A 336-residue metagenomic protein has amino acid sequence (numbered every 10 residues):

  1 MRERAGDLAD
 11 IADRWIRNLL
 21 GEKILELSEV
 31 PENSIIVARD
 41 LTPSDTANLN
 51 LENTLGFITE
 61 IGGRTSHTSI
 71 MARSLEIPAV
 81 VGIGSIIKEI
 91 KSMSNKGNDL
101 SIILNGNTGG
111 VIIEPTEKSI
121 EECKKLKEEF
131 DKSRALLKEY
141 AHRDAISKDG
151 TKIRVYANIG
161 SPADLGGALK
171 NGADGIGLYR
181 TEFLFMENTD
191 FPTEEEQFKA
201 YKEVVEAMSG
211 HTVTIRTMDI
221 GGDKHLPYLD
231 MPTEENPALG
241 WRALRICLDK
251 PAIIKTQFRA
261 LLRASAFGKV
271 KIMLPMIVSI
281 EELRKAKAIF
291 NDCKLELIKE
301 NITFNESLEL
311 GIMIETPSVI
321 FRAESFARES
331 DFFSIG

Functional and structural regions predicted by a protein language model:
M1-I24: Conserved, well-structured core domains of diverse proteins
R2-D7, L27-E32, R216-M218: Short coil/turn segments at secondary-structure boundaries
A9-D10, G21, E29-N33, L126-S133 (+2 more regions): Short acidic/polar alpha-helix capping motifs at helix-coil junctions
D13, I70, V81, K199-K202: Residues on a specific face of well-ordered alpha-helices
N18, E22, L75, A207 (+1 more regions): Conserved, well-folded catalytic cores of nucleic-acid-processing and energy-transducing macromolecular machines
I24-L27, D45-N48, E300-N301, A323: Short, flexible, glycine/charge-rich loop motifs used to bind or transfer phosphoryl groups or to couple energy/partner
L27-N33, A38-N171: Acidic, glycine-rich flexible loop/linker segments
R134-G336: Conserved alpha/beta-domain cores
